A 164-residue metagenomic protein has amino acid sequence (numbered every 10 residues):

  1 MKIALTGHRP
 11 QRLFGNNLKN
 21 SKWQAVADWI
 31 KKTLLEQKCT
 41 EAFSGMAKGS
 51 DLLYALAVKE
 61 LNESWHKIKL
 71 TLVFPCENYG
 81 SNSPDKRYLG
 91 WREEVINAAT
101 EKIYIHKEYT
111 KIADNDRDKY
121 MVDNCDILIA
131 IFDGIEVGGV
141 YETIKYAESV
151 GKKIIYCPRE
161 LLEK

Functional and structural regions predicted by a protein language model:
M1-K164: Acidic/glycine-enriched connector segments
